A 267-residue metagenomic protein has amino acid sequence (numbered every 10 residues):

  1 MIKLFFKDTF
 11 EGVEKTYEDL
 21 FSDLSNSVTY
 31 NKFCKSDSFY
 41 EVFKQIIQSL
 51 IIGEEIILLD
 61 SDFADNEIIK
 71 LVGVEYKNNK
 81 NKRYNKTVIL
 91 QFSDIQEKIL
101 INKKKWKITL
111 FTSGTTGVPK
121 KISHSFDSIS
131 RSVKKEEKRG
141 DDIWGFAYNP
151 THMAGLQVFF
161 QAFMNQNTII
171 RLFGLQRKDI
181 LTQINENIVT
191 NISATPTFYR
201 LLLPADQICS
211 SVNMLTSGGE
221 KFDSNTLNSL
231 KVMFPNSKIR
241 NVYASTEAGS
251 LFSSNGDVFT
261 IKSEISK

Functional and structural regions predicted by a protein language model:
M1-L4, I89-F111, K138-W144: Conserved pre-ATP/AMP-binding loop-to-beta segment of ANL
M1-T29, I68, H124-D127: Conserved AMP-binding/adenylate-forming core of the ANL superfamily
D23-F63, F146-N149: Conserved AMP-binding/adenylate-forming
D37, I56-L71, N167-E186: ATP-dependent adenylate-forming carboxylate-activation enzymes
Y40-L58, I68, E136-E137, M153-N165: Hydrophobic alpha-helical segments in the ANL/AMP-binding
I99, W106-K134: Conserved AMP-binding A3 loop
S130-I143, T151-T190: Conserved AMP-binding/adenylation subdomain of ANL enzymes
L203-F259: Gly/Ser/Thr-rich phosphate-binding loop
